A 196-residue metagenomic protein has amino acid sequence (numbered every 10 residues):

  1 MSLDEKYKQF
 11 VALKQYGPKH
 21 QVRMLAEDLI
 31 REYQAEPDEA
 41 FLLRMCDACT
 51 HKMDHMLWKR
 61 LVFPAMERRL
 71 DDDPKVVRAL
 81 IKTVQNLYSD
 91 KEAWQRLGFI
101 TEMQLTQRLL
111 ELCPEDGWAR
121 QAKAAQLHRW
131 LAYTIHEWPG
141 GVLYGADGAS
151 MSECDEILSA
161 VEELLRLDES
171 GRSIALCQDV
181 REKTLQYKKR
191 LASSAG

Functional and structural regions predicted by a protein language model:
M1-V11, R31-K52, L70-K91, E115-G140 (+1 more regions): Amphipathic alpha-helical repeat scaffolds of TPR domains
K6, K19-V22, A35, L70-D71 (+4 more regions): Inter-repeat boundary and helix-capping residues of tandem alpha-helical solenoids
Q9, L25-D28, R44, L105-R108 (+2 more regions): Charge-rich, solvent-exposed alpha-helical interaction surfaces
K14-D28, T50-L61, Q95-M103, M151-E156: Helix-turn-helix repeat elements of alpha-solenoid scaffolds
E32, A65-R69, R108-L109, L164: Canonical positions in the second alpha-helix
M56-D73: Long amphipathic N-terminal alpha/beta scaffold segment
L70, T106, C113-P114, D168: A structural motif in tetratricopeptide-repeat
Y133-G196: Long, ordered, amphipathic alpha-helical scaffolds
